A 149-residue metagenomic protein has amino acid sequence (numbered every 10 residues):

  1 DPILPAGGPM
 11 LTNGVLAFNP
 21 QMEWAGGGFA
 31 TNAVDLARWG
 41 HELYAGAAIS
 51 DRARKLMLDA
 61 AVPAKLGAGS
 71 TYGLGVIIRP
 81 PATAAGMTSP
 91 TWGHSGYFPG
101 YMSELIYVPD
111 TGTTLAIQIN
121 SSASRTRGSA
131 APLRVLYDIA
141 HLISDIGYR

Functional and structural regions predicted by a protein language model:
P2-R149: Catalytic loop of the DD-peptidase/beta-lactamase superfamily, centered on the K-T-G motif and neighboring
